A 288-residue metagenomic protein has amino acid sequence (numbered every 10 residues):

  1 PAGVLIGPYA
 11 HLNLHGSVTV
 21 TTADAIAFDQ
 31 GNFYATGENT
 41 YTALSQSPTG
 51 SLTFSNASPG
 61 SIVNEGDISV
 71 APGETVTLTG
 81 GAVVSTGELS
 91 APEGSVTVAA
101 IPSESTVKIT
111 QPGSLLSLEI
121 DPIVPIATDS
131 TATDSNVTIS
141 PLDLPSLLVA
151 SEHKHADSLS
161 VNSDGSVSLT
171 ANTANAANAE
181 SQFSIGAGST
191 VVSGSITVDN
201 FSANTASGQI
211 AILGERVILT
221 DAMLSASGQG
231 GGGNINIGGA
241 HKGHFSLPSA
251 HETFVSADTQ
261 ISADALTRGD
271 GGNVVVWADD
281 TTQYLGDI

Functional and structural regions predicted by a protein language model:
P1-I288: Extracellular and secretory-pathway beta-repeat/beta-biased strand scaffolds
